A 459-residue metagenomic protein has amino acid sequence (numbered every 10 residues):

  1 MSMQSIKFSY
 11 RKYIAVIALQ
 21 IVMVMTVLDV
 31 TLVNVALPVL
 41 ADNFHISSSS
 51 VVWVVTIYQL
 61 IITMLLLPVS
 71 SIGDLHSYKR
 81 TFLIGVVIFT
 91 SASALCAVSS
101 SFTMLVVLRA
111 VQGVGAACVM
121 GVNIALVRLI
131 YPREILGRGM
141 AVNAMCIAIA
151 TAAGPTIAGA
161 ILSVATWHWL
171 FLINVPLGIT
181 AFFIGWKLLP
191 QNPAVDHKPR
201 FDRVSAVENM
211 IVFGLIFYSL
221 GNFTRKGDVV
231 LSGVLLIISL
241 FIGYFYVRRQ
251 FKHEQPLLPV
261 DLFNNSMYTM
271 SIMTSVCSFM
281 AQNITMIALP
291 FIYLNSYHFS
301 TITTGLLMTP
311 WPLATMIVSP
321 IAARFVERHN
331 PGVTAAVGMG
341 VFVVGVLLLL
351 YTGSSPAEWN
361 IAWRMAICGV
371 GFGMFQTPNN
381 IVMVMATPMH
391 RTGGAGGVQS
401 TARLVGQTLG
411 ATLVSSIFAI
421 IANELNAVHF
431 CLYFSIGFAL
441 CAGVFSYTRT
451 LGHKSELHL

Functional and structural regions predicted by a protein language model:
M1-R11, V195, R449-L459: Intrinsic disorder in cytosolic terminal tails and internal cytosolic loops of multi-pass membrane transporters
Y13-L28, V33-V35, S48, C146 (+3 more regions): 12-transmembrane solute porter fold
A36-M64, I302-L306: Extracellular/periplasmic helix-loop-helix junction of adjacent transmembrane segments in MFS-like secondary
L40-A41, I72-G73, I157-A165, L220 (+4 more regions): Interfacial helix-cap and linker-helix signal at transmembrane-aqueous boundaries of multi-pass secondary transporters
N43-H45, S77, V98-M104, A165-T166 (+3 more regions): Helix-breaking motifs and short loop linkers at transmembrane-helix boundaries and internal kinks in secondary membrane
T56-S70, M120-I124, T309-I321: Central cavity-lining transmembrane alpha-helices of secondary-active solute carriers, predominantly the Major
S70-V204, M389: Helix-loop-helix hairpins in multi-pass membrane proteins, especially solute transporters
S163-T274, L307, I436: Hydrophobic transmembrane-helix bundles of small-molecule transporters
